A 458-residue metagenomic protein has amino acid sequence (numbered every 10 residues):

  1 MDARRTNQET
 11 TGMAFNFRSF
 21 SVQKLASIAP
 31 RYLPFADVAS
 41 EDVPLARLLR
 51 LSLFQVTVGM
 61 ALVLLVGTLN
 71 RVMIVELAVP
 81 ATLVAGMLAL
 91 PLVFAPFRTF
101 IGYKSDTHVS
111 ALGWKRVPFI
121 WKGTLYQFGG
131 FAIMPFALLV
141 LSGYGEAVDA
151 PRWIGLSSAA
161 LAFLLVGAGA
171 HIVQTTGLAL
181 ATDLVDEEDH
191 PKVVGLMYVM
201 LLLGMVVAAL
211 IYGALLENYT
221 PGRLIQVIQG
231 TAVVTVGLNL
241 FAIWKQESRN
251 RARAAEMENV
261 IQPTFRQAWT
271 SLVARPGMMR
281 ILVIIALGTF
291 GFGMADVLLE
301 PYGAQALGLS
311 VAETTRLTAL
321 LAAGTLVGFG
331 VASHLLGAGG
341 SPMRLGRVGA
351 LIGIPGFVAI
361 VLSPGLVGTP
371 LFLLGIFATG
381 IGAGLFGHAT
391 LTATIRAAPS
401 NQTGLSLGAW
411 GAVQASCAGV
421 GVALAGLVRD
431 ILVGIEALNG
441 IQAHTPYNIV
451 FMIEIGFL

Functional and structural regions predicted by a protein language model:
M1-A46, D149-A162, I172-L178, L184-A286 (+3 more regions): Intracellular loop-helix junctions on the cytosolic face of multi-pass helical membrane proteins
G67-L83, V297-T314: Short amphipathic helix-loop junctions that connect adjacent transmembrane helices in Major Facilitator Superfamily/SLC
A81-T82, L156-S157, E187-L196, V311-A312 (+1 more regions): Loop-to-transmembrane helix entry/capping segments in MFS-fold secondary transporters and related SLC/MFSD carriers
F94-R98, Q127, P191-L216, G411-A425: Glycine-rich segments within core transmembrane alpha-helices of 12-TM secondary carriers
P96-G113, L216, G328-R344: Helix-to-loop junctions at the C-terminal end of transmembrane segments in multipass secondary transporters
I120-R152, L351-V367: C-terminal ends and interior cores of transmembrane alpha-helices in multi-pass membrane transporters/permeases
I172-V185, L385-P399: Intracellular juxtamembrane helix-capping segments at the cytosolic ends of symmetry-related transmembrane helices
G346-T390: C-terminal transmembrane helical hairpin of 12-TM major facilitator-type secondary transporters
